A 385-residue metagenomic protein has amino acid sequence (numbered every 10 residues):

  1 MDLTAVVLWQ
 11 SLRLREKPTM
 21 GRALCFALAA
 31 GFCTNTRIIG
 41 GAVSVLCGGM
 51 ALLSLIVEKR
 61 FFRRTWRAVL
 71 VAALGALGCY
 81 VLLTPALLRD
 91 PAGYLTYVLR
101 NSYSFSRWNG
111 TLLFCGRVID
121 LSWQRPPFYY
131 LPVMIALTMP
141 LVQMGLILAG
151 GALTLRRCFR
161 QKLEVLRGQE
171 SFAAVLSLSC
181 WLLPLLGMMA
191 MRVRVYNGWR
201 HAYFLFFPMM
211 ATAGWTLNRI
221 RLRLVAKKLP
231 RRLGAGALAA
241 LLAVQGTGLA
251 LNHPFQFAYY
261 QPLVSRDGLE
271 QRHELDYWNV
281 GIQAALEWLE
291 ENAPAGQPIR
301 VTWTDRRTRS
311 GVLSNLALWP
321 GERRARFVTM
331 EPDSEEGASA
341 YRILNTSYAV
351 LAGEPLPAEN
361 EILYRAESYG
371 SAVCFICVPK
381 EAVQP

Functional and structural regions predicted by a protein language model:
M1, C33-I38, A42, V133-L141 (+2 more regions): Hydrophobic/aromatic-rich transmembrane helices and adjacent perimembrane loops
M1-W9, A23-A27, I39-V43, A72-A76 (+4 more regions): Alpha-helical transmembrane segments of multi-pass membrane proteins
V7-C25, C33, L55-V57: Membrane-interface transmembrane helices that cradle and orient dolichyl/undecaprenyl
L8-S11, L82, L217, R221: Transmembrane-helix signature of membrane-embedded glycosylation machinery that interfaces with polyprenol carriers
K17-C25, F61, T65, P127 (+1 more regions): Membrane-helix interface segments
T34, G41, G48-S177, L183-V195 (+3 more regions): Transmembrane-lumen/periplasm boundary regions of multi-pass, lipid-linked membrane glycan transferases
L55-E58, T212-G236: Cytosolic-side transmembrane helix boundary signature
A86-R89, G93-S104, V193, R231-A382: Catalytic lumenal/periplasmic loop and adjoining terminal transmembrane helix of membrane glycan-assembly enzymes
